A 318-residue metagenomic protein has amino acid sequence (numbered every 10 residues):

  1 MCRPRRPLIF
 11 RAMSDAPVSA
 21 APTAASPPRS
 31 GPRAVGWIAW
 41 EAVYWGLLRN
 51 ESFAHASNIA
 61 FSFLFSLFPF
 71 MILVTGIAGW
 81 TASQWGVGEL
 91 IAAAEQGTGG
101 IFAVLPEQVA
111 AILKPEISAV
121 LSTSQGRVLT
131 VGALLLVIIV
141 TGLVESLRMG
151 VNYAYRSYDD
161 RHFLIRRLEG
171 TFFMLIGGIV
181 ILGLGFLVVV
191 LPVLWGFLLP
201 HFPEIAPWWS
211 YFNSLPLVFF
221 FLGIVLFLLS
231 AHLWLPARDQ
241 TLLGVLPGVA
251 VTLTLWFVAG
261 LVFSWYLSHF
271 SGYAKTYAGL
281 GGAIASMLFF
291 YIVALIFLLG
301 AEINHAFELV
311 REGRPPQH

Functional and structural regions predicted by a protein language model:
P7-H318: Membrane-embedded alpha-helices and immediately adjacent juxtamembrane helical segments in alpha-helical membrane
